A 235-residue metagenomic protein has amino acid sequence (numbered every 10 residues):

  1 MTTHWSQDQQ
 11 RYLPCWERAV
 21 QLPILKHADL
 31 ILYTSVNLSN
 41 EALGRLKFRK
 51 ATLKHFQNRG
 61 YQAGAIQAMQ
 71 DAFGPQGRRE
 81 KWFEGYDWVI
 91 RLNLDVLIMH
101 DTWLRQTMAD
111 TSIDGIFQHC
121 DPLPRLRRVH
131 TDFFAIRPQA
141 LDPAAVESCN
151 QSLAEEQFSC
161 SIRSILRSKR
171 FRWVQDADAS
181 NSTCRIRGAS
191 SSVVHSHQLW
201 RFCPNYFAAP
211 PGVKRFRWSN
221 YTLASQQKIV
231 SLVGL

Functional and structural regions predicted by a protein language model:
M1-L235: ER/Golgi luminal nucleotide-sugar-dependent glycosyltransferases, focusing on the catalytic module
